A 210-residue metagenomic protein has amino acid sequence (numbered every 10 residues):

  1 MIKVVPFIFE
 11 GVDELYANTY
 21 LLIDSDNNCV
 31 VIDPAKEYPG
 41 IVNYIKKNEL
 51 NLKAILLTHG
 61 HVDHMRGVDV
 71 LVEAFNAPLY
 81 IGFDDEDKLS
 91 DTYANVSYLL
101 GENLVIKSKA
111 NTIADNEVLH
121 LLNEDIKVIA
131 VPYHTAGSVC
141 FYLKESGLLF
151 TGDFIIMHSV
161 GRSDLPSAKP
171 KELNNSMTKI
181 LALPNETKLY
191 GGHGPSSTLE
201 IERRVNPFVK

Functional and structural regions predicted by a protein language model:
I2-N48, C140-G152: Conserved beta-strand hairpin/beta-sheet module of binuclear metal-dependent hydrolase folds, prominently
K3-V5, N51, P78, N111 (+2 more regions): Conserved beta-strand segments of alpha/beta enzyme cores
E10-V12, S108-N111, A130-P132: Short Gly/Pro-enriched turn/cap motifs at secondary-structure boundaries
Y20, N111, N116-E117, V139 (+1 more regions): Residue-level detector of beta-strand structural context in well-folded domains
V31-I32, K53-G60, L79-G82, A130-Y133 (+2 more regions): Active-site neighborhood of phospho(di)ester-bond hydrolases with catalytic His/Asp-centered motifs
K36-H120, V205-F208: Active-site HxH/HxHxD metal-binding segment of metal-dependent hydrolases
N95-Y98, D125-K210: Metallo-beta-lactamase
